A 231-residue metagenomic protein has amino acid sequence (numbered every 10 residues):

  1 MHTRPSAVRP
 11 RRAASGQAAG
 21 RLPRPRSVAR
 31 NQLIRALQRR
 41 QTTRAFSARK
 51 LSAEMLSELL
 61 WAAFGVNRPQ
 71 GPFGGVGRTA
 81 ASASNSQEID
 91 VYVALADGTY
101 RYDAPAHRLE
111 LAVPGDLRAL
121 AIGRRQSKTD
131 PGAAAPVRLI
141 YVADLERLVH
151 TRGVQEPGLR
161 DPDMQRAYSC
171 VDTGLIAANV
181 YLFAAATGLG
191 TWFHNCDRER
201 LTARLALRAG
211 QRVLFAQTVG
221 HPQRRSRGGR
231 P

Functional and structural regions predicted by a protein language model:
H2-V137, L205, G228-P231: N-terminal amphipathic, basic helical "cap/leader" segment at the start of enzyme domains
R24-P25, R212-P231: C-terminal helix-cap and adjacent tail motif
R40, L59, V91, V137-H150 (+2 more regions): Small-aliphatic-rich amphipathic alpha-helix that forms the alpha element of a beta-alpha
N67, Y100, E146-V149, R224: Short, acidic Gly/Pro/Ser/Thr-rich loop/turn segments
A83, G190-F193, A209: Short, surface-exposed helix-loop/turn micro-motifs enriched in polar/charged residues
V93-L95, A143, H221: Short, structured patches in soluble enzyme cores that scaffold and shape functional sites
A134-P136, L189, G210-R212: Short coil/turn connectors at secondary-structure junctions
R200-A216: Short, electropositive alpha-helical surface patch
